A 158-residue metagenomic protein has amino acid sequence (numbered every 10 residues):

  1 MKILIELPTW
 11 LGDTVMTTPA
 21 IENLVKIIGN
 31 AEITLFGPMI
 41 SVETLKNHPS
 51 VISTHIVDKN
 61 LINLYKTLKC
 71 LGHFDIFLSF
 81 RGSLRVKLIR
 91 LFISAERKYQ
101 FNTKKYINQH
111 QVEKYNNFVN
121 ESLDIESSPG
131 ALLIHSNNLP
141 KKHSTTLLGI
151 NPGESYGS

Functional and structural regions predicted by a protein language model:
M1-S158: Catalytic machinery of carbohydrate-active enzymes, primarily nucleotide-sugar-dependent glycosyltransferases
